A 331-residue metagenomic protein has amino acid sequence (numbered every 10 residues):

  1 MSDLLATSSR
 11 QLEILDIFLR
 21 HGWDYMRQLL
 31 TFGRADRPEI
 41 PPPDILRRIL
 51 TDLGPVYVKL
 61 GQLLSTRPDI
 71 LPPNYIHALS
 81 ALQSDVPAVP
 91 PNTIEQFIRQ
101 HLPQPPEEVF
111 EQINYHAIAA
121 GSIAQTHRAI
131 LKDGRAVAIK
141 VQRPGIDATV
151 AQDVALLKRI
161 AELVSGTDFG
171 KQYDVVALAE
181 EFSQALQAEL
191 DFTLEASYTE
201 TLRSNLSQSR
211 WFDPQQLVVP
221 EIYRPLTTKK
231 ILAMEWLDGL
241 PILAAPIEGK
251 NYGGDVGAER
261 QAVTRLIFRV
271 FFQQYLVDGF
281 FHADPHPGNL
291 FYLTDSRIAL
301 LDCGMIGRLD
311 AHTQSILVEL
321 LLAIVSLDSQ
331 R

Functional and structural regions predicted by a protein language model:
M1-Q125, A151-A177, S183: N-terminal accessory/targeting segments that precede structured cores
P73, S80-P87, R99, A151-Q152 (+6 more regions): ATP-dependent phospho-/nucleotidyl transfer catalytic cores
R128, R135-R143: Glycine-rich ATP phosphate-binding loop
A129-I130, P285: Conserved beta3 strand of the Hanks-type protein kinase catalytic N-lobe
D133-R135, R297: Short acidic/polar mixed-charge low-complexity motifs
R143-I146, G304-M305: A generic structural motif
P287, C303, A311: Short, conserved catalytic or interaction motifs in soluble domains
G288-Y292: Hydrophobic residue at the +6 position relative to the catalytic HRD Asp in the kinase catalytic loop
